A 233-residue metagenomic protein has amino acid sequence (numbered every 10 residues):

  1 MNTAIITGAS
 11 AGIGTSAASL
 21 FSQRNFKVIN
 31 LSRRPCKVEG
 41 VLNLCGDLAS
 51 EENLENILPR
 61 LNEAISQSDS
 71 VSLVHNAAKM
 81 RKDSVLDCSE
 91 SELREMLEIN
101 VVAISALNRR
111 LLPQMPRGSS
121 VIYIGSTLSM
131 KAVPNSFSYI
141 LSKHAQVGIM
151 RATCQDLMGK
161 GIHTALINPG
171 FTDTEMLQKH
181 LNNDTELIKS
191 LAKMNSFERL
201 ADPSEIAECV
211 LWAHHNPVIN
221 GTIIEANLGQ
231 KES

Functional and structural regions predicted by a protein language model:
S10, A18: N-terminal Rossmann NAD(P)H-binding glycine-rich loop of SDR-like oxidoreductase domains
H75-R81, G229: Conserved NAD(P)H cofactor-binding loop of Rossmann-fold oxidoreductase domains
S84-V85, E92-R94, L191: Substrate-binding pocket helix/loop in short-chain dehydrogenase/reductase
N108, S142-K143, M150: Active-site helix of classical SDR
P113, Q155-D156: Alpha-helical segment proximal to the catalytic Tyr-Lys
S126: Residue(s) in the substrate-gating loop at a strand-loop-helix junction that position the organic substrate next
R199-A226: C-terminal substrate-recognition "lid" of short-chain dehydrogenase/reductases
